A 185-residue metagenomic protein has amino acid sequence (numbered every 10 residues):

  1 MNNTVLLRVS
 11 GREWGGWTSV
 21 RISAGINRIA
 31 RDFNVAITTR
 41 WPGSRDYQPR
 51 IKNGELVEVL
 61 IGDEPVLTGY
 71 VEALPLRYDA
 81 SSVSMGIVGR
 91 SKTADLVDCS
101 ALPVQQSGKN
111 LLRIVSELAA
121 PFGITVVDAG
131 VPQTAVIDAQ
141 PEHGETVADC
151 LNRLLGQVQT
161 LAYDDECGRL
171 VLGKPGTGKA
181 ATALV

Functional and structural regions predicted by a protein language model:
M1-S100, V185: Assembly/oligomerization scaffold segments
G15-V20, F33, V59, Y70 (+7 more regions): Bulky hydrophobic/aromatic packing residues
P75, S84-T93, D128-V185: Short beta-strand-centered interaction patches in the first periplasmic/extracellular domains of large envelope
K92, N110-D128: Glycine-rich, acidic and aromatic/proline-enriched surface loops and short helix-turn segments that act as binding
C99-G108, D138-P141: Second-shell loop/turn segments in exported
P103-V104, A119, Q133: A general structural signal for short secondary-structure boundary/capping elements
